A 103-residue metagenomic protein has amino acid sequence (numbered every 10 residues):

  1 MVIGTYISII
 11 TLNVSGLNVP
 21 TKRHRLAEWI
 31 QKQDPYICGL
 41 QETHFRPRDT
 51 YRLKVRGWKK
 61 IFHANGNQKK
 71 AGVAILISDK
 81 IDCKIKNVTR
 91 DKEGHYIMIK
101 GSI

Functional and structural regions predicted by a protein language model:
M1-I103: Short phosphate/oxyanion-binding micro-motifs
